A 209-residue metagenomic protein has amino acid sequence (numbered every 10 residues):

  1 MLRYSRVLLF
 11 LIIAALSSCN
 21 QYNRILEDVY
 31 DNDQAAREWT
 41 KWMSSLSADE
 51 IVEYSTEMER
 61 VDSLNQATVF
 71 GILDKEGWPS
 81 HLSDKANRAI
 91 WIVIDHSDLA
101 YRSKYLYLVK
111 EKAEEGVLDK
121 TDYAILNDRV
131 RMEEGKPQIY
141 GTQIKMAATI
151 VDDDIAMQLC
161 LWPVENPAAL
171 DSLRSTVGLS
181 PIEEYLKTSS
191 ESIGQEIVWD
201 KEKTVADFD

Functional and structural regions predicted by a protein language model:
M1-I25: Bacterial Sec-dependent N-terminal signal peptides
C19-R60, A67-F70, V205-A206: Immediate post-signal-peptide N-terminus of mature secreted/exported proteins
I51-E59, W91-S97, A156-C160: Second-shell loop/turn segments in exported
F70-K145: Mature extracellular/secreted ectodomains of secretory-pathway proteins
E133, Q138, L159, E202-T204 (+1 more regions): Anionic, Ser/Thr-rich low-complexity intrinsically disordered regions
D153-A168: Short, 15-30-residue, compositionally biased linear elements with alpha-helical propensity or flexible coil
L173-D209: C-terminal partner/receptor-binding element of secreted or periplasmic proteins
